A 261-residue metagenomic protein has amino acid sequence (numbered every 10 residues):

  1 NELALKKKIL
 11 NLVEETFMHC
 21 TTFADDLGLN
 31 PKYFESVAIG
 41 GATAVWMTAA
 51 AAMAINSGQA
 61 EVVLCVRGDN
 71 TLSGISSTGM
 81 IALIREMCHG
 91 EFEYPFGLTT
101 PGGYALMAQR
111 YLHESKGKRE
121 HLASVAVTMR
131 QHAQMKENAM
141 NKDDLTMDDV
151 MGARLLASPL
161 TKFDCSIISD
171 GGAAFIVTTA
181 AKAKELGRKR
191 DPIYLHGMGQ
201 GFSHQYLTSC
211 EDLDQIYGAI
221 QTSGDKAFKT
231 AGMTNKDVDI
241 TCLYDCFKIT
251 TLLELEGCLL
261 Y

Functional and structural regions predicted by a protein language model:
N1, H19-C20, M47-A50, Y104-A108 (+2 more regions): Short, well-ordered amphipathic alpha-helical segments that serve as non-catalytic structural scaffolds within diverse
N1-L12, Y33-I39, V63-G68, E120-T128 (+2 more regions): Beta-strand segments within the central parallel beta-sheet cores of soluble alpha/beta enzyme folds
L12-V66, N70-G103, N141-I167, G201-Q205 (+1 more regions): Conserved catalytic cysteine-centered active-site region of acyl-thioester-dependent Claisen-condensing enzymes
I39-D69, P101-M135, F175-A181: Active-site-proximal alpha-helical scaffold in enzymes
A49, G74-M80, Q134-N138, R188 (+2 more regions): Short acidic, glycine/serine/threonine-rich loops at helix termini
H89-G90, Y94, A123-S124, L155-T222 (+2 more regions): Condensing-enzyme catalytic core mediating Claisen C-C bond formation in acyl metabolism
D214-Q221, D225-I249, G257: Extended C-terminal subregions enriched in glycine
Y261: Conserved small/polar residues in nucleotide/adenosyl-binding loops
